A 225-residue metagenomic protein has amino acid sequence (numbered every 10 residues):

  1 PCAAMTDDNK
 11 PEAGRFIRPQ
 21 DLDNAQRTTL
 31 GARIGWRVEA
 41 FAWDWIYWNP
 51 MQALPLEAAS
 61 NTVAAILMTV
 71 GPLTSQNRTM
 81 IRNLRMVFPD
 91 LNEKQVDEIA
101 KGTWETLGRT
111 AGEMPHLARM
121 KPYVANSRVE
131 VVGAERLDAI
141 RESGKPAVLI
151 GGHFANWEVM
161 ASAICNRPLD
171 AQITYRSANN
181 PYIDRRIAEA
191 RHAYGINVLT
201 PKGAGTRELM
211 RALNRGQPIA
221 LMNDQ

Functional and structural regions predicted by a protein language model:
C2-V148, A155: Membrane-proximal helical "anchor" segments flanking the first transmembrane region of inner-membrane enzymes
D7, P115-Q225: Soluble catalytic domains of membrane acyltransferases
